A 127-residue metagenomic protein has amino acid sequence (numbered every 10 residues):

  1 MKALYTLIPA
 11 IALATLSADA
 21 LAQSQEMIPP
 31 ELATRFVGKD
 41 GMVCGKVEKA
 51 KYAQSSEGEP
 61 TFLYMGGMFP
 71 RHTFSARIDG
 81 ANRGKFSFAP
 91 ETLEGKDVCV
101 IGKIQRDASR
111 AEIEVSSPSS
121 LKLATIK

Functional and structural regions predicted by a protein language model:
M1-I8: Bacterial N-terminal signal peptides that target proteins for export
I8-T15: Bacterial N-terminal signal peptides
S17-D19: N-terminal signal peptide c-region/cleavage motif recognized by signal peptidases
Q23-K127: OB-fold single-stranded nucleic acid-binding module
